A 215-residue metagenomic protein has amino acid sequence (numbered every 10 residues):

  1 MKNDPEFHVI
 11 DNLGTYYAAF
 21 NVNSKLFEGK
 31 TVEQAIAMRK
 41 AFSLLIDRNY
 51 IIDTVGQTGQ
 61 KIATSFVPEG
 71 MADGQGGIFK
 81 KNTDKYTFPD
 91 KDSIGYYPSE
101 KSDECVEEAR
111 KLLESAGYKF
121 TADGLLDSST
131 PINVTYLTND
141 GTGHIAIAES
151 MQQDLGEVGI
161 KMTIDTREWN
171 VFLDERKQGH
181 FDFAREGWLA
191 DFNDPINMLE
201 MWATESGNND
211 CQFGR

Functional and structural regions predicted by a protein language model:
M1-K2, A37, E149-V158, N170-F181: Short helices/loops that flank or line small-molecule/ion binding pockets
M1-S24, N49, D53-I62, A190: Extracellular/periplasmic solute-recognition and catalytic clefts
K2, H8-G14, L173-R215: Acidic-aromatic pocket-rim loops
H8, T135-L137, T163-R167: General small-molecule cofactor/ligand-binding pocket signal
A18-A19, F27-K30, H144-A146, F172-E175 (+1 more regions): Extracytoplasmic/secreted cell-surface and envelope-processing proteins
E33-Q153: Append "and occasionally in soluble cytosolic enzymes with long acidic Gly/Pro-rich linkers
A37-K40, L44, I52-D53, P98 (+3 more regions): Extracytoplasmic/peripheral linker and loop segments enriched in polar/acidic and small residues with frequent Thr/Pro
